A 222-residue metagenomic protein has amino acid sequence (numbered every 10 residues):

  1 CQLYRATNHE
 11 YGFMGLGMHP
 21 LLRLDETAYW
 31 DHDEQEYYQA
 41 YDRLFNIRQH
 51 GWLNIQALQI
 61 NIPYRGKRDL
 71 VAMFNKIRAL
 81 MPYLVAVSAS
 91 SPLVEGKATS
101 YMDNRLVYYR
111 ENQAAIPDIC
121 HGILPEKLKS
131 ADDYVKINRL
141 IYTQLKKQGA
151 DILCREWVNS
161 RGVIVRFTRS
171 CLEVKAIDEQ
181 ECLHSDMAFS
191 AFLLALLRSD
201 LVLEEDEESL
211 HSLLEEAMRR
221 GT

Functional and structural regions predicted by a protein language model:
C1, G51, R68, A72 (+2 more regions): C-terminal accessory/tail domains of diverse enzymes
C1-E26, D31: Active-site acidic/histidine clusters and adjacent loop/turn architecture that either coordinate catalytic ions
Y11-L21, N54-L58, P63-K67, A89 (+1 more regions): An acidic- and aromatic-residue-enriched active-site/binding cleft used to recognize and process polar
L21-D33, I60, I137-G149: Short charge-dense sequence patches
D31-I55: Acidic, His- and aromatic-enriched active-site or binding-groove loops in soluble protein domains that engage sugars
F74-A79: Short amphipathic alpha-helices in soluble, non-transmembrane regions that often serve as interface/regulatory elements
